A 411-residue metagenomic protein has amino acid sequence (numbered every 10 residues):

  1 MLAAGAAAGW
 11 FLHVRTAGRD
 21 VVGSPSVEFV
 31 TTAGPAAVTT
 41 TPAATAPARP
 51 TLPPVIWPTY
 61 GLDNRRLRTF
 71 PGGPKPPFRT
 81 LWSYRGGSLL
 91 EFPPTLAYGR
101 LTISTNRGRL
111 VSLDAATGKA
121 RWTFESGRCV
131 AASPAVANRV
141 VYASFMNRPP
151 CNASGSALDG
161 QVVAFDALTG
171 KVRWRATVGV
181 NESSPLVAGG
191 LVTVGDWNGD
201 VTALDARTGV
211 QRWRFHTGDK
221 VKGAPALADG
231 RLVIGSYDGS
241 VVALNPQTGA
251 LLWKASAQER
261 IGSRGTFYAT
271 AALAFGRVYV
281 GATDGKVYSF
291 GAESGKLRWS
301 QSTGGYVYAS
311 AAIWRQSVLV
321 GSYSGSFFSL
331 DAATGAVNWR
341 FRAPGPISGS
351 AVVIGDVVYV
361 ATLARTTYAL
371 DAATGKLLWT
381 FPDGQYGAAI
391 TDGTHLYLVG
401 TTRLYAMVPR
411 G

Functional and structural regions predicted by a protein language model:
G5-E28, D284: C-terminal region of N-terminal signal peptides and the immediate post-cleavage residues of exported proteins
D20-G23, W82-L96, W122-A137, S144-Q161 (+12 more regions): Extracytoplasmic beta-rich repeat domains
V30-T45: Extracellular mucin-like PTS domains
A43-T80: Blade/loop signatures of beta-propeller domains
N64-R65, R109, N147-A153, D200 (+4 more regions): Short glycine/acidic-enriched loop and turn motifs that connect beta-strands
T105-A115: Beta-propeller domains
D114-T117, D166-T169, D205-G209, N245-G249 (+4 more regions): Short loop/turn segments that connect beta-strands within beta-propeller blades
